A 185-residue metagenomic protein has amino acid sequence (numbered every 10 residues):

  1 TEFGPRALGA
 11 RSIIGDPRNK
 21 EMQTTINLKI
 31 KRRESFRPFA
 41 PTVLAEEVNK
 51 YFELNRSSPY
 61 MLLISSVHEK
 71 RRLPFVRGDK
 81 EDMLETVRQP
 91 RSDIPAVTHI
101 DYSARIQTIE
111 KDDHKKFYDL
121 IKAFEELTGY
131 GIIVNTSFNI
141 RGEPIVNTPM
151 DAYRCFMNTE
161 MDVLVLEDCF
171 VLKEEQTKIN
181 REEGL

Functional and structural regions predicted by a protein language model:
T1-L185: Flexible beta->alpha loop and helix N-cap segments adjacent to enzyme active/binding sites
